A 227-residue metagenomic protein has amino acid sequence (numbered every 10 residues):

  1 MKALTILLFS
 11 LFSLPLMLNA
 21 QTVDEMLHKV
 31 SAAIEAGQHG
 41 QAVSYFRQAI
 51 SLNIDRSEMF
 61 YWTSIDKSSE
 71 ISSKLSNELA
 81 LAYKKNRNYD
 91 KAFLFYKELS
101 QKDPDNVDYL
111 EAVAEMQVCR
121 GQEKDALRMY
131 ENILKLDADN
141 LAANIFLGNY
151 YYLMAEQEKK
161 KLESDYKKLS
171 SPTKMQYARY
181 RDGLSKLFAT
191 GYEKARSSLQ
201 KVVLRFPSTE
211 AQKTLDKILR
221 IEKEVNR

Functional and structural regions predicted by a protein language model:
L18-W62, S69-K74: N-terminal leader/linker segments that initiate helical-solenoid repeat arrays
S51, E98-Q101, N132-K135, S197 (+1 more regions): Conserved structural position within tetratricopeptide repeats
I54, E70, P104, A138-D139 (+1 more regions): Short coil turns that delineate tetratricopeptide repeat
S57, C119-G121, G148, L153-L162 (+1 more regions): Short coil/turn linking the two alpha-helices of tandem helical-hairpin repeats
S57-E70, L153-S198: Short coil/linker segments at helix-helix boundaries
E58-F60, L75, Y109, A143 (+1 more regions): TPR alpha-solenoid repeat register
W62, E78, A112, F146 (+1 more regions): Canonical tetratricopeptide repeat
